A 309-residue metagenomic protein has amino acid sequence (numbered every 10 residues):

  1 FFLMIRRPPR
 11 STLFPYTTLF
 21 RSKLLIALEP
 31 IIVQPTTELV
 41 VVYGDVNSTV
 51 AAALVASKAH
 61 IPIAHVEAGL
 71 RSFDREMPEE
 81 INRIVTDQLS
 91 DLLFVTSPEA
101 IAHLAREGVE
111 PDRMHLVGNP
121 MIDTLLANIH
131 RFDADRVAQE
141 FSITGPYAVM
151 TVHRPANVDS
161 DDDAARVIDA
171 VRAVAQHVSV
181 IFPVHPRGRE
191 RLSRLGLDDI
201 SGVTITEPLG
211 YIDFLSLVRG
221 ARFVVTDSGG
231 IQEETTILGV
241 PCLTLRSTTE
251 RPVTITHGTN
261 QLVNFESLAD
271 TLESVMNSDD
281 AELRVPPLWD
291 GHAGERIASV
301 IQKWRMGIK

Functional and structural regions predicted by a protein language model:
M4-L19: Short, small-residue-biased leader/transition segments that mark boundaries at the very start of proteins
P15-H177, G188-K309: Nucleotide-activated sugar donor-binding and catalytic core shared by glycosyltransferases and related lipid-linked
V180-P186: Short internal beta-strands
